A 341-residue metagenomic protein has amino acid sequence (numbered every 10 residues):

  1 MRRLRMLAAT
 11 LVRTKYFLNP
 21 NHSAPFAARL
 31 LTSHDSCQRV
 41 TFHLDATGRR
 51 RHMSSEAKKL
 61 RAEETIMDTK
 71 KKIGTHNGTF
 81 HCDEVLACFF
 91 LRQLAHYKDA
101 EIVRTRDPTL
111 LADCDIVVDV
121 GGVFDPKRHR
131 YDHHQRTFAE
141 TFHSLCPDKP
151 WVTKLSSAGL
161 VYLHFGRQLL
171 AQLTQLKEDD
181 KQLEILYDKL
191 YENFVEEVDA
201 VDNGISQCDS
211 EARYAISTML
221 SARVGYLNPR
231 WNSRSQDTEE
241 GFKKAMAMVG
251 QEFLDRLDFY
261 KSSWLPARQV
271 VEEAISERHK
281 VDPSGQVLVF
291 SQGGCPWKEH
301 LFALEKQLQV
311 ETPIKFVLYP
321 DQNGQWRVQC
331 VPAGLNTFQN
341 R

Functional and structural regions predicted by a protein language model:
M1, L11, Q175-D179, Q236-T238 (+1 more regions): Generic low-polarity alpha-helical segments
M1-R2, L7-V12, G122, Q135 (+3 more regions): A broadly conserved detector of short glycine/acidic/proline-rich loop/turn motifs that flank catalytic sites and bind
M1-S54: N-terminal mitochondrial targeting presequence
R3-L4, L11-K15, L186-F194, V249 (+1 more regions): Generic hydrophobic, helix-prone segments enriched in Leu/Val/Ile
Y16, P25, R29-L30, D35 (+9 more regions): Intrinsic disorder/low-structure terminal segments
G48-G225, Q339-N340: Replace "Mg2+/Mn2+-dependent" with "divalent metal-dependent
C82, H96, D113-C114, H129 (+3 more regions): C-terminal accessory domains and tails appended to enzymatic cores
